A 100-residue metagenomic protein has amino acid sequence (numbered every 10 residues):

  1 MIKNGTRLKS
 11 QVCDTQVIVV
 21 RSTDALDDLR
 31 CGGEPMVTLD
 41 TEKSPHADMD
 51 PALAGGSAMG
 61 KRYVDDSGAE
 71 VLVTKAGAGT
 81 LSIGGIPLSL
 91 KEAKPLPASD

Functional and structural regions predicted by a protein language model:
M1-I2, A47: A cross-kingdom feature marking solvent-exposed beta-strand/loop segments within repeated, beta-rich binding/scaffold
I2-E42: Acidic (E/D-rich), amphipathic helical modules within compact regulatory domains
N4, A93-D100: Short, charged, intrinsically disordered terminal tails
M36-I83, P87-K91, P97: Short, solvent-exposed interaction modules
